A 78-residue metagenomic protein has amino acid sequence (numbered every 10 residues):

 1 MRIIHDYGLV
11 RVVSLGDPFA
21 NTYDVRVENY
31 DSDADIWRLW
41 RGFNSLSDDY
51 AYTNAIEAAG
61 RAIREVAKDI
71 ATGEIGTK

Functional and structural regions predicted by a protein language model:
M1-S32, I75: Short N-terminal "domain-start" leader segments that mark the transition from disordered tails or signal peptides into
D35-K78: Mixed-charge, Lys/Arg-enriched low-complexity segments
